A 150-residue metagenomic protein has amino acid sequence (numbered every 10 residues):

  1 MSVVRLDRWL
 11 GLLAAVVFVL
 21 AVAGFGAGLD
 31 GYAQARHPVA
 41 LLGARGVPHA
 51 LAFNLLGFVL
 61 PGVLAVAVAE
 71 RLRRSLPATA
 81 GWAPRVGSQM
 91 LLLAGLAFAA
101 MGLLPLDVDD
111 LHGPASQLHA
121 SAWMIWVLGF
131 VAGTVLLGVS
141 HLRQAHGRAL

Functional and structural regions predicted by a protein language model:
V3-A27: N-terminal signal-anchor transmembrane alpha helix
L6-A15, T79-L93, R148-L150: Interfacial segments of alpha-helical transmembrane regions
L13-A21, S88-L103, I125-F130: Alpha-helical transmembrane segments of multi-pass integral membrane proteins
V22-L42, A100-D110: Hydrophobic transmembrane helix segments
D30-Q34, R73-A80, L106-D110, V139-A149: Transmembrane helix-loop junctions in multipass membrane proteins, especially transporters and channels
L42-V63: Interfacial helix-start motif at the membrane-water boundary
V59-R85, T134-L142: Internal transmembrane alpha-helix with an interfacial aromatic "cap," most often the third helix
A97-L142: Membrane-proximal helix-loop-helix units in multi-pass membrane proteins
